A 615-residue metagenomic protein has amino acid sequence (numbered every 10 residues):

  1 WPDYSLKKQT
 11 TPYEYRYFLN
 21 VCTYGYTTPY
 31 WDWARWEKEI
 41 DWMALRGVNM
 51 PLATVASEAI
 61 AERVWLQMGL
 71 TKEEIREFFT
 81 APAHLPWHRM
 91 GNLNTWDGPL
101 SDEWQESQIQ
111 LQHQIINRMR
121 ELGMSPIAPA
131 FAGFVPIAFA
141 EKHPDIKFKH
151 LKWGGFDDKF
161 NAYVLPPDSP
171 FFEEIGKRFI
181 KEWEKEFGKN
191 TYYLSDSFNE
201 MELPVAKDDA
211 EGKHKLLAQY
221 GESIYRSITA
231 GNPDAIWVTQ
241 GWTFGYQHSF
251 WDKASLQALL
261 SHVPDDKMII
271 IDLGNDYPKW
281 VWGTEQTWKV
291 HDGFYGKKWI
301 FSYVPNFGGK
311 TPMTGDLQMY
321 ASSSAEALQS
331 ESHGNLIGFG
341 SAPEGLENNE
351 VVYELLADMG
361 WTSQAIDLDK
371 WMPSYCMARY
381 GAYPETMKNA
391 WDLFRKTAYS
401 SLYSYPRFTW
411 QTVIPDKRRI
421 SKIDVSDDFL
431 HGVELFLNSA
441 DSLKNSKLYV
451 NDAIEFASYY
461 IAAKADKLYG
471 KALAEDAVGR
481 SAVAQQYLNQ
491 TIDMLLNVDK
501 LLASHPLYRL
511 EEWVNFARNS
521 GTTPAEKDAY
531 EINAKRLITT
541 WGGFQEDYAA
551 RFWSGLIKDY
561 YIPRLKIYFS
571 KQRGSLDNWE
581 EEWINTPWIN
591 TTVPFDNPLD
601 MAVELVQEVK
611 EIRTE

Functional and structural regions predicted by a protein language model:
W1, R35-V48: Active-site-adjacent structural elements in enzyme catalytic domains
W1-Y13: Contiguous, structured surface segment used for ligand recognition
K8, L19-T23, A44, N49-R395 (+7 more regions): Catalytic-core regions of glycoside hydrolase
Y13-D32, M43: Active-site-adjacent substrate/metal-binding segments within catalytic domains of carbohydrate-active enzymes
R551-E615: Extended, compositionally biased alpha-helical segments that mediate assembly or anchoring
